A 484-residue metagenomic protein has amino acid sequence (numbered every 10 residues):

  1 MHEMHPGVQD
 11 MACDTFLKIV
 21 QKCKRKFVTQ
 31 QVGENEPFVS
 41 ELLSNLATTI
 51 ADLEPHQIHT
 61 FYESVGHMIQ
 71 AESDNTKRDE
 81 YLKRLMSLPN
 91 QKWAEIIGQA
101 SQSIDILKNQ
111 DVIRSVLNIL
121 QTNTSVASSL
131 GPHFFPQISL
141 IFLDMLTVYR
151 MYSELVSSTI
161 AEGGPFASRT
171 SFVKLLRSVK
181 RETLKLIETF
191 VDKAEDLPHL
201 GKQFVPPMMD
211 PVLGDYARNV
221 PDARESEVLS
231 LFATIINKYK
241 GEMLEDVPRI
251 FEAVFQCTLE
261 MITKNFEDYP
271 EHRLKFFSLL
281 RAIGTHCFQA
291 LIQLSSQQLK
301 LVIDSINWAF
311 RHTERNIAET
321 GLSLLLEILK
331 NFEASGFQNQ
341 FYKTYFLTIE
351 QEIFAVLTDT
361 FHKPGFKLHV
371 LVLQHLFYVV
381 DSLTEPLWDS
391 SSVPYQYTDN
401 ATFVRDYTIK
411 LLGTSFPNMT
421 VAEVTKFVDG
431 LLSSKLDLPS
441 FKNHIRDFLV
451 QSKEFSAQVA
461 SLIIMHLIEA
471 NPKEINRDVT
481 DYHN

Functional and structural regions predicted by a protein language model:
M1-N484: Karyopherin-beta/Importin-beta family HEAT-repeat alpha-solenoid scaffold
